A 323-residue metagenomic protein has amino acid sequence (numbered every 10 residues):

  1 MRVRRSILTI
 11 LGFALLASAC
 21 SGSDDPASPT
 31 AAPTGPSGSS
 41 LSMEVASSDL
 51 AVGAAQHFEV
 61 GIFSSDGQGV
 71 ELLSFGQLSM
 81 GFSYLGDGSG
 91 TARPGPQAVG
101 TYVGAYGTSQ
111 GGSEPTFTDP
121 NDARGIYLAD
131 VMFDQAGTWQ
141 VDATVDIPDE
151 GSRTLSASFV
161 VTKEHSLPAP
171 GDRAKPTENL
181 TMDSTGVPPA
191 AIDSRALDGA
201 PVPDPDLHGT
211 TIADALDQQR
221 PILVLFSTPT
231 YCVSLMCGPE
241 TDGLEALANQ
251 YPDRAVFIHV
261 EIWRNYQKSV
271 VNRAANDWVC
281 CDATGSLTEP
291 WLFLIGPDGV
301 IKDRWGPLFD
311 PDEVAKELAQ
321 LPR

Functional and structural regions predicted by a protein language model:
M1-I10: Bacterial N-terminal signal peptides that target proteins for export
L16-A19: C-terminal motif of bacterial Sec signal peptides marking the signal peptidase cleavage site
S21-D24: Bacterial signal peptide processing site
P26-L197: Contiguous segments within soluble domain cores/interaction surfaces
L167-P168, P188, L294, I301-R323: Thiol-/selenol-based redox modules, centered on thioredoxin-like and closely related oxidoreductase domains
D193-A196, P203, I212-V233: Short active-site neighborhood of thiol/selenol oxidoreductases, capturing the structured segment around
S234-Y251: Typically the conserved alpha-helix immediately C-terminal to a functionally engaged Cys/Sec in thioredoxin-like
H259-E289, L294-D298, Q320: Thioredoxin-like thiol-disulfide oxidoreductase module
